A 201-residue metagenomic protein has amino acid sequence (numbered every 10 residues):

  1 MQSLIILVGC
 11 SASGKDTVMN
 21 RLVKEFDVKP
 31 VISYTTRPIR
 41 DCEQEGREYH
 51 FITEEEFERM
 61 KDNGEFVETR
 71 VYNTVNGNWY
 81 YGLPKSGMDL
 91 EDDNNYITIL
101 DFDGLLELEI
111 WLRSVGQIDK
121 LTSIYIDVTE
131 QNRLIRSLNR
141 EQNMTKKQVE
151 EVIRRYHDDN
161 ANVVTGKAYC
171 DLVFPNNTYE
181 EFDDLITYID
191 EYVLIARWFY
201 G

Functional and structural regions predicted by a protein language model:
L7: Hydrophobic anchor at the beta1->P-loop junction of P-loop NTPases
C10: P-loop (Walker A) phosphate-binding loop of NTP-binding proteins
S13: ATP-binding Walker
D16: Walker A/P-loop
V28-R40: Short beta-strand-centered segment that lines the nucleotide-binding/catalytic pocket of NTP-utilizing
R37-Y96, L100-G104: ATP-dependent small-molecule kinase phosphotransfer cores that center on conserved nucleotide phosphate-binding segments
N95-D103, V115-R140: Conserved phosphate-donor/acceptor-positioning beta-strand/loop module used by diverse small-molecule
Q142-V193, Y200-G201: Small-molecule kinase domains that catalyze NTP-dependent phosphoryl transfer to phosphate-bearing small molecules
